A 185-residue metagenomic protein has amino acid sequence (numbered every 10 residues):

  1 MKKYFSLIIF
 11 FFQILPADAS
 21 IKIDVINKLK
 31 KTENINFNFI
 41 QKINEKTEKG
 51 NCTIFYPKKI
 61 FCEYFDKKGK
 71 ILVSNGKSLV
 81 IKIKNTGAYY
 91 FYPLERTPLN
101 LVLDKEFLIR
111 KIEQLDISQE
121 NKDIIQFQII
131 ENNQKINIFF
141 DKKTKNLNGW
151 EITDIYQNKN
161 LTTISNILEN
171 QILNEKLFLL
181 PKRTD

Functional and structural regions predicted by a protein language model:
Y4-Q13: Sec-dependent N-terminal signal peptides
P16-A19: Boundary at the C-terminal end of the N-terminal hydrophobic targeting segment
N27-T47: A short, Trp-centered hydrophobic/proline-enriched beta-strand micro-motif
K31, T53-K59, S74-S78, N121-K122 (+1 more regions): Short, solvent-exposed coil/turn segments at beta-strand boundaries
F37-F39, I60-Y64, L79-K82, F127 (+1 more regions): Short hydrophobic/aromatic-rich beta-strand segments that constitute the beta-sheet cores of beta-sandwich/beta-barrel
C52-L101, N160: An acidic-aromatic
N85-I124, I129: Flexible, surface-exposed loop/linker segments and immediately adjacent secondary-structure boundaries
R110-D185: Gly/Pro-enriched, hydrophobic low-complexity segments that function as extracytoplasmic propeptides/linkers
